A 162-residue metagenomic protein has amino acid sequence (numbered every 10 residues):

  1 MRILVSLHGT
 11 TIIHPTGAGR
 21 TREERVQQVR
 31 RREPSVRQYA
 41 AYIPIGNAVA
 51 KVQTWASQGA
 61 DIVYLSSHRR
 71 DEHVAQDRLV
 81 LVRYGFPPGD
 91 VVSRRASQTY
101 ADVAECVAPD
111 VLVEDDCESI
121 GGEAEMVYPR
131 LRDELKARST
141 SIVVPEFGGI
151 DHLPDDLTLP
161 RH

Functional and structural regions predicted by a protein language model:
M1-I3, P109-D110: The start of beta-strands in P-loop NTPase/AAA+ ATPase cores
R2-F86, D90-R94: Alpha-helical substrate-recognition element adjacent to the catalytic core
R70-H162: C-terminal cap/substrate-recognition subdomain and adjoining C-terminal extension of metal-dependent phosphatase-like
